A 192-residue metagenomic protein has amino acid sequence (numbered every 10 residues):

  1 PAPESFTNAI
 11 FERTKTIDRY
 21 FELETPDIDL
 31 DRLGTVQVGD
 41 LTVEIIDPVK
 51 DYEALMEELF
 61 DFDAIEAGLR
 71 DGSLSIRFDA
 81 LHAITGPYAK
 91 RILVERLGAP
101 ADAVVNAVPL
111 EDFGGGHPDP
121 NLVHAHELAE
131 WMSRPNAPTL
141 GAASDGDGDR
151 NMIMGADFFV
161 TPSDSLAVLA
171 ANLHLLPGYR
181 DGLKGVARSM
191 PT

Functional and structural regions predicted by a protein language model:
P1-E4, N8, E12-R19, S133-P191: Replace "Mg2+/Mn2+-dependent" with "divalent metal-dependent
P1-N136: Gly/Ser/Thr-enriched, mixed-charge loops and adjacent short helices that form phosphate/oxyanion-binding elements
L81-P87, G148-D149, P191-T192: Gly/Ser/Thr-rich loops at beta-strand to alpha-helix junctions that form or flank small-molecule/cofactor-binding
